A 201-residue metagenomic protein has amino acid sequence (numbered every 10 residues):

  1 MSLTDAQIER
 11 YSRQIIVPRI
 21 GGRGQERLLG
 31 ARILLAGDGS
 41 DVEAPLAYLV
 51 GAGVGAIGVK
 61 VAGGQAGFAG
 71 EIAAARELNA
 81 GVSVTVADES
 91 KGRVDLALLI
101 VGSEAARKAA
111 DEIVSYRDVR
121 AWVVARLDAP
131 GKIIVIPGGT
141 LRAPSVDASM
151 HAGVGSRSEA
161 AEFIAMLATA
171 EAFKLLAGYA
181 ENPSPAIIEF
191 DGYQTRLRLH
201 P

Functional and structural regions predicted by a protein language model:
M1-P201: Adenine nucleotide-associated cytosolic modules
